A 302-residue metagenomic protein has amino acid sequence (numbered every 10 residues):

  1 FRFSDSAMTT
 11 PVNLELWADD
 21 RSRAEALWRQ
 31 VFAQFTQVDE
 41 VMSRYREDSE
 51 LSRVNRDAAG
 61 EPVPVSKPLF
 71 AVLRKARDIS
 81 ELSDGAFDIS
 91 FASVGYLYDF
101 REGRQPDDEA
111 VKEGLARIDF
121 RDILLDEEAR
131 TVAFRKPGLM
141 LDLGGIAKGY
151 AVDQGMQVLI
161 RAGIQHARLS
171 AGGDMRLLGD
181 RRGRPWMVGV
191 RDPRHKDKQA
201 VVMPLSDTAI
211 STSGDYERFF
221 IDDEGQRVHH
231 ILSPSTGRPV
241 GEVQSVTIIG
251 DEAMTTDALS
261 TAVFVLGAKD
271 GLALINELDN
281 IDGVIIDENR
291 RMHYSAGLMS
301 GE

Functional and structural regions predicted by a protein language model:
F1-E302: Mature catalytic core of soluble alpha/beta enzymes
